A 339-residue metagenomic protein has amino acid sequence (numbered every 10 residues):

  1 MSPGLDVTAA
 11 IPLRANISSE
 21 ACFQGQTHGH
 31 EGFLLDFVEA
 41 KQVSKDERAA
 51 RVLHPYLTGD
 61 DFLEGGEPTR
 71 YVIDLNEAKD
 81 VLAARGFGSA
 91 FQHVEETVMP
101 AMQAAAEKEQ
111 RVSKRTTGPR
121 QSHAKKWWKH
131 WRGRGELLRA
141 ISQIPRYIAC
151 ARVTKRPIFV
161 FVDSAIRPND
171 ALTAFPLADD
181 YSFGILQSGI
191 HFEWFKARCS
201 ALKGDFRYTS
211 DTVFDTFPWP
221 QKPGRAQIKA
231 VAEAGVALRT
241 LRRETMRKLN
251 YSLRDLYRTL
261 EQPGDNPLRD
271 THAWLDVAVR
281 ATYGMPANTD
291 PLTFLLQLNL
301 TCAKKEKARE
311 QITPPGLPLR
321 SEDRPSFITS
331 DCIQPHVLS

Functional and structural regions predicted by a protein language model:
S2-S339: S-adenosyl-L-methionine
